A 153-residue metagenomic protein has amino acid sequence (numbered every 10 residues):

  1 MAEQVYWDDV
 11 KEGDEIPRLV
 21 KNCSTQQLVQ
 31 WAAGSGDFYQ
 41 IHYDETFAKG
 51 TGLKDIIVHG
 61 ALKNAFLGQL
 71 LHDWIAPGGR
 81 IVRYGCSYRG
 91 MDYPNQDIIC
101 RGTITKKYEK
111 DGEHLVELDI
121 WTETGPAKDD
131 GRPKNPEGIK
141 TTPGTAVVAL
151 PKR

Functional and structural regions predicted by a protein language model:
M1-I16, P94-R153: HotDog/MaoC-like acyl-thioester-processing domains
A2-R80, R153: Hot-dog-fold acyl-thioester-processing enzymes
G34-G36, A48, V82-R83, C100 (+2 more regions): Short, charged/polar low-complexity linear motifs in solvent-exposed/disordered segments
Q40-H42, L53, I81-V82, S87-R89 (+2 more regions): Short, intrinsically disordered/low-complexity patches at protein termini and at juxtamembrane boundaries
H42-F47, I81-R83, D111-G112, T124-D129: Glycine-rich loops and low-complexity Gly/Arg-rich segments that provide flexible linkers or classic glycine-based
D73-Q96: Mid-chain, well-packed structural core segment of small domains
